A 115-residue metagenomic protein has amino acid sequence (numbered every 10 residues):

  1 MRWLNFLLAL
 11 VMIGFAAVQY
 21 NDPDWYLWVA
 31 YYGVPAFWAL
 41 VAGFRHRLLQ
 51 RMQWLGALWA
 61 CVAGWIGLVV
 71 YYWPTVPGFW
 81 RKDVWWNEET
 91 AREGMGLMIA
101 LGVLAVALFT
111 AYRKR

Functional and structural regions predicted by a protein language model:
M1-R115: Domain-scale activation on soluble regions of proteins
